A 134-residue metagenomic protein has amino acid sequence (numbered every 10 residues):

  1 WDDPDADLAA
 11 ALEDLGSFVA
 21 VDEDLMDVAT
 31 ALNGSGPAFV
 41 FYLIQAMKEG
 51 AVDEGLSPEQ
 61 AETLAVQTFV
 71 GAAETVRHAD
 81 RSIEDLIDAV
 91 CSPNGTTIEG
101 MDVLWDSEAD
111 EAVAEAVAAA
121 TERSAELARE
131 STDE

Functional and structural regions predicted by a protein language model:
W1-V28, F41-H78: Internal alpha-helical scaffold of NAD(P)-dependent oxidoreductase catalytic cores
D22-A29, I83-A89: Glycine/charge-rich, flexible interdomain linkers and switch-proximal surface loops that mediate coupling
V28-T30, Q45, E49, E59 (+4 more regions): N-terminal hydrophobic or amphipathic segments with adjacent small-residue motifs that include Sec signal peptides
N33: Phosphate/pyrophosphate- and phosphate-bearing ligand-binding catalytic cores of soluble enzymes
G36: Aromatic-residue-lined binding/catalytic grooves and analogous aromatic/hydrophobic interfacial grooves in multimeric
V40-F41, C91: Short, contiguous hydrophobic alpha-helices characteristic of membrane insertion segments
V66-E134: NAD(P)-dependent Rossmann-like dehydrogenase/reductase catalytic/cofactor-binding core
